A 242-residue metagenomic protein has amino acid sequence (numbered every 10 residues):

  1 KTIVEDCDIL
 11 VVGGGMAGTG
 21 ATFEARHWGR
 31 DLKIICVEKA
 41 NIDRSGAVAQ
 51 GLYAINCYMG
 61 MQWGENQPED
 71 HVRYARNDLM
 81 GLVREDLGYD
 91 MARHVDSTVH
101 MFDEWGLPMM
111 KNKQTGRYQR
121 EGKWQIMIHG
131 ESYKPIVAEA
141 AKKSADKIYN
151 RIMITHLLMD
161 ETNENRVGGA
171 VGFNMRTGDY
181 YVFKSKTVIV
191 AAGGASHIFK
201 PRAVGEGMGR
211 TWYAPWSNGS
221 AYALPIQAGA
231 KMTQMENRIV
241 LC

Functional and structural regions predicted by a protein language model:
K1, L32-K33, E38-G168, N174 (+3 more regions): Conserved N-terminal/central alpha/beta ligand/cofactor-binding core
I3-C7, R176-T187: Core beta-strand elements of the Rossmann-like FAD/NAD(P) dinucleotide-binding domain in flavoenzyme oxidoreductases
I9-C36: N-terminal Rossmann-like FAD-binding beta1-loop-alpha1 element of flavoenzymes
L10-V12, V182-G193, P225: Short hydrophobic core segments
G13-G14, A47-L52, G209-S217: Active-site nucleophile and cofactor-binding loops and adjacent substrate-binding regions of central metabolic enzymes
E24, W28, A140, L224: Rossmann-fold NAD(P)-dependent oxidoreductase module
V190-C242: Glycine-rich loop(s) and the adjacent beta-strand/alpha-helix scaffold that form part
